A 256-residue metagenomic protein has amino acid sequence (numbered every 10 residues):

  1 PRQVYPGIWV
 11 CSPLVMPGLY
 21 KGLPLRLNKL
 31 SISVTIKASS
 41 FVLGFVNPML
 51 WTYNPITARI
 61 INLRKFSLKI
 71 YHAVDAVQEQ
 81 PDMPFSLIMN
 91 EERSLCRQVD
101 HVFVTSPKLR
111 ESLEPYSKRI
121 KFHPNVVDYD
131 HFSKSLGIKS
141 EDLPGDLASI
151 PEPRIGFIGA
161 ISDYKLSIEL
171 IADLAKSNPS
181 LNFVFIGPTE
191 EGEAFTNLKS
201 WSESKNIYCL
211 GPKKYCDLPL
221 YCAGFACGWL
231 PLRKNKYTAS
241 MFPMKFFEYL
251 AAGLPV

Functional and structural regions predicted by a protein language model:
P1-G44, N206-Y208: A conserved catalytic-core segment of Leloir-type glycosyltransferases
V34-F41, F45, P84-V102: Membrane-proximal helix-turn-helix segments that form the acceptor-binding/catalytic region of lipid-linked
W51, N62-V77: Active-site proximal beta-strand in glycosyltransferases
K108, H123-S135: Carbohydrate-associated surface elements
S133-S149: A short helix/loop element that forms part of the nucleotide-sugar donor recognition site in Leloir-type
D146-K165, A172-A175, F183-I186: Conserved donor-binding/catalytic core segment of Leloir-type glycosyltransferases
F185-G187, F195-C222: Nucleotide-activated donor-binding/catalytic signature segment of Leloir-type glycosyltransferases, i.e., the conserved
C216-Y221, G228-A251, V256: Nucleotide-sugar-dependent
